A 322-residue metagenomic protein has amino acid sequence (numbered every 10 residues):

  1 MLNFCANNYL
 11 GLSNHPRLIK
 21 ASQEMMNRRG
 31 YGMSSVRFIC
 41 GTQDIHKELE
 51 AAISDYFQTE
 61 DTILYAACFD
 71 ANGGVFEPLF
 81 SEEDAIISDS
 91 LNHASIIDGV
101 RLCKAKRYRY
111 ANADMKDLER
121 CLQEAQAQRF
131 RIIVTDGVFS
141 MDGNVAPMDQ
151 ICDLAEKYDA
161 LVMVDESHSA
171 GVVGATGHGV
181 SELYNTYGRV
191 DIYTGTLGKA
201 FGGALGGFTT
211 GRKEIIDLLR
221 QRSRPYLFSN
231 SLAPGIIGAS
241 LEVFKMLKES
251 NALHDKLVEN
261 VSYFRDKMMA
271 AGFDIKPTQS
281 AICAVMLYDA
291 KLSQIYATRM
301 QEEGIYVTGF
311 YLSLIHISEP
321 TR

Functional and structural regions predicted by a protein language model:
M1-Y31, A160: N-terminal "arm"/small-domain region of PLP-dependent enzymes with the aminotransferase-like
N8, Y108, N112-V164: Active-site phosphate-binding strand-loop segment of PLP-dependent enzymes
L12, D255-E303: Conserved PLP-binding catalytic core of the aspartate aminotransferase-like
V36-C40, E50-G74: Short loop-beta-helix segment that forms the pyridoxal 5′-phosphate
V75-A94: Conserved PLP-anchoring active-site segment centered on the Schiff-base-forming lysine
T176, E182-L218: Active-site PLP attachment segment
F201-M268, F273-K276: PLP-dependent aminotransferase class I/II
L312-R322: Residue-level detector of conserved catalytic or cofactor/ligand-binding positions in enzyme active sites
